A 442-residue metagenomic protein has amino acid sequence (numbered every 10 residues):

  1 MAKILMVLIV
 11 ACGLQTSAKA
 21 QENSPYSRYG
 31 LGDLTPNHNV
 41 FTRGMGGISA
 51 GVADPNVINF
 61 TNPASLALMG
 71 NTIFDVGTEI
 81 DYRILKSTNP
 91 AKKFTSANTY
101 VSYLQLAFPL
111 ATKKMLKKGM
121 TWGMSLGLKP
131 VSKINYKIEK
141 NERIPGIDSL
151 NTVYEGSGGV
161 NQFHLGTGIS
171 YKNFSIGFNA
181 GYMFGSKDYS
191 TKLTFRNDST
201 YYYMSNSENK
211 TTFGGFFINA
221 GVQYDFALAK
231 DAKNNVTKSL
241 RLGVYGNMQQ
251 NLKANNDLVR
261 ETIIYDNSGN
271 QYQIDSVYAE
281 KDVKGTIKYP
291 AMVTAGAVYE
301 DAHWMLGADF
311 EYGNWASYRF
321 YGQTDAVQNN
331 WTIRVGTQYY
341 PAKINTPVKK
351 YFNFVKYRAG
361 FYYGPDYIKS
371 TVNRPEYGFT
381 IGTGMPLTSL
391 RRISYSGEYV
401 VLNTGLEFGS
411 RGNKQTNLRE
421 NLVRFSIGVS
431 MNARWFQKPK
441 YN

Functional and structural regions predicted by a protein language model:
M1-P25, L126, N442: Bacterial Sec-dependent N-terminal signal peptides
Q21-N442: Subset of outer-membrane beta-barrel
